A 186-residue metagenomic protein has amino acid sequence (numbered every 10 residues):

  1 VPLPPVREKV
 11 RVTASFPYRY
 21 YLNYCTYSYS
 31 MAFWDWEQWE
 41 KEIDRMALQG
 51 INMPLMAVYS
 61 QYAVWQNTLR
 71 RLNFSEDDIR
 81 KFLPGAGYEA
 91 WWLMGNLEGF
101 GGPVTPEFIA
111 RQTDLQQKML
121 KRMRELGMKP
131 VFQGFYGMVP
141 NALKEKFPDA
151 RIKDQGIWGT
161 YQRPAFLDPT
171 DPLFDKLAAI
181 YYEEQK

Functional and structural regions predicted by a protein language model:
V6-K186: Aromatic-lined carbohydrate-binding surfaces of glycoside hydrolases
